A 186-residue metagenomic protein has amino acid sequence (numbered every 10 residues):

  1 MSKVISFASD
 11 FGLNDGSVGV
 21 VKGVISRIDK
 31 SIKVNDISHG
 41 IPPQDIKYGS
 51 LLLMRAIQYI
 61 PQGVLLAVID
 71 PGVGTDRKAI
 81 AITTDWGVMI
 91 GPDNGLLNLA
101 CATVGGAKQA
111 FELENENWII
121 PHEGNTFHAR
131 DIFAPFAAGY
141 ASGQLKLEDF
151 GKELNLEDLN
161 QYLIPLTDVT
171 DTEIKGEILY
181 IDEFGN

Functional and structural regions predicted by a protein language model:
M1-G19: A short, flexible N-terminal coil/short beta segment enriched in small residues
V4, G16, I28, V34 (+3 more regions): Active-site histidine-anchored catalytic micro-motif
F7, F11, K30, A138: Short acidic/glycine-rich loops and adjacent helix/strand connectors that line catalytic pockets where negatively
F11-D15, G72-G74, I181-N186: Short acidic, Gly/Ser-rich segments with clustered Asp/Glu that frequently serve as metal-coordination loops in enzyme
S17-I25, D182: Short, solvent-exposed amphipathic alpha-helices that sit in or adjacent to ligand/effector-binding or catalytic
I25, D29, I57, P61 (+2 more regions): Structural signal for hydrophobic packing residues in well-ordered secondary-structure cores of soluble enzyme domains
S50-L53: N-terminal active-site wall of soluble small-molecule enzyme domains
G106, F111, I120-N186: Anionic-ligand-binding alpha/beta catalytic cores of soluble enzymes and soluble regulatory domains that recognize
